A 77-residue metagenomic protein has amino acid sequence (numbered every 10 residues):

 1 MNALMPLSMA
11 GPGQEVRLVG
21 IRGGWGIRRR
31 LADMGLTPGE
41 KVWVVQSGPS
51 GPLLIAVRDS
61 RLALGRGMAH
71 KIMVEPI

Functional and structural regions predicted by a protein language model:
M1-I77: Compact, glycine-rich, soluble single-domain proteins
